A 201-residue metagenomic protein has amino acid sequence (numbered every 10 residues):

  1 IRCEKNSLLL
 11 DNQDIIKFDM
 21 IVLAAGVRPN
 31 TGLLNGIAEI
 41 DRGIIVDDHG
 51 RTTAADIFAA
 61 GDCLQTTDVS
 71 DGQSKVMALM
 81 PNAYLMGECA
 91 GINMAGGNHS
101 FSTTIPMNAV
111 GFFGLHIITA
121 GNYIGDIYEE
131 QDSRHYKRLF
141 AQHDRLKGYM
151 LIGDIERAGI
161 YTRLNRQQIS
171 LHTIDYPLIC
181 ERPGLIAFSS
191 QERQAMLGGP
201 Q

Functional and structural regions predicted by a protein language model:
I1-N6: A conserved short coil-to-beta-strand element within the FAD-binding core of flavoproteins
S7-L9, D14-C89: FAD-site-proximal beta/loop scaffold in flavoenzymes
A24, D62, H116-A120, I124 (+2 more regions): Short, positively charged
A24, R28, T66, N93-G97 (+1 more regions): Change "in soluble alpha/beta enzymes" to "in soluble alpha/beta proteins
G26, A55-D62, M80-P81, I92-H99 (+2 more regions): Low-complexity, flexible helical/coil segments
C63-G159: Mid-to-C-terminal Rossmann-like scaffold of FAD/NAD(P)H-dependent oxidoreductases
K75, M86, A90-N93, L185-Q201: An exposure/low-complexity boundary signal
D132-Q194: C-terminal auxiliary extensions adjacent to catalytic cores
